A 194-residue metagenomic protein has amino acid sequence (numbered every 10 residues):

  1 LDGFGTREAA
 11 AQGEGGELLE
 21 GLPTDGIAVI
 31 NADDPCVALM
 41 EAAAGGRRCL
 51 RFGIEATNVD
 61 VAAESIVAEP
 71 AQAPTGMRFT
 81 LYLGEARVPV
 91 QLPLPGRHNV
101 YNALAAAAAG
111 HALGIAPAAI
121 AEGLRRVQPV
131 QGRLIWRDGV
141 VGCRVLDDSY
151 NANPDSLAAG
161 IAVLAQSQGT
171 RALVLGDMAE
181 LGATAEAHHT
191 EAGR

Functional and structural regions predicted by a protein language model:
L1-E17, T24, A28-N31, G96-L104 (+1 more regions): ATP-dependent carboxylate-amine ligase catalytic core
L1-G3, A9, G16, G21 (+2 more regions): Extended acidic/charged loop-beta regions that coordinate divalent cations and stabilize anionic phosphate/carboxylate
G13-G21, H189-R194: Membrane-proximal helix-turn-helix segments that form the acceptor-binding/catalytic region of lipid-linked
L22-P23, Q168: Helix-to-beta-strand junctions that scaffold the AdoMet/dcAdoMet cofactor pocket in Class I SAM-dependent enzymes
I30, R51, L173-L175: Structural beta-sheet core signal
A71-M77, L83-R194: Nucleotide phosphate-binding/pyrophosphate-handling subdomain across enzymes that bind or process nucleotide phosphates
